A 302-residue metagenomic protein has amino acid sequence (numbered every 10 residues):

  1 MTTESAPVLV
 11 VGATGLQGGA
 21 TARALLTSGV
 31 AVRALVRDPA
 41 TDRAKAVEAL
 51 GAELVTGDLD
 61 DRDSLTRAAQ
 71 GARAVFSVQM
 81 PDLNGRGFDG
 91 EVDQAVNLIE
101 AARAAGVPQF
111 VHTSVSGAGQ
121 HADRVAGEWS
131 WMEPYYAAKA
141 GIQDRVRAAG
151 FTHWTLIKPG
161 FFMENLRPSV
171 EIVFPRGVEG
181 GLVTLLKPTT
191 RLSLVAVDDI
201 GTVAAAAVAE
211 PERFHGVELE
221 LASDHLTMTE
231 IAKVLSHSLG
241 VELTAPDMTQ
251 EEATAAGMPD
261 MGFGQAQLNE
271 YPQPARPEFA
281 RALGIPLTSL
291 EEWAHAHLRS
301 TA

Functional and structural regions predicted by a protein language model:
T2-A46, D60-D63, R67-V92, E100-F110 (+3 more regions): Oxidoreductase cofactor-interface core, primarily capturing Rossmann-like NAD(P)-dependent enzymes
A24, F214-H215, L239, Q250-A302: A hydrophobic C-terminal alpha-helical subdomain
V47-A49, L182, M261-A266: Generic hydrophobic, helix-prone segments enriched in Leu/Val/Ile
G51-A52, W154: Short, conserved active-site loop motifs that form the nucleotide-linked donor/cofactor pocket
G57: Cofactor-binding loops of NAD(P)H-dependent oxidoreductases, dominated by short-chain dehydrogenase/reductases
T244-D247: Short beta-strand-to-loop elements that line the ligand-binding cleft of bilobed periplasmic-binding protein-like
